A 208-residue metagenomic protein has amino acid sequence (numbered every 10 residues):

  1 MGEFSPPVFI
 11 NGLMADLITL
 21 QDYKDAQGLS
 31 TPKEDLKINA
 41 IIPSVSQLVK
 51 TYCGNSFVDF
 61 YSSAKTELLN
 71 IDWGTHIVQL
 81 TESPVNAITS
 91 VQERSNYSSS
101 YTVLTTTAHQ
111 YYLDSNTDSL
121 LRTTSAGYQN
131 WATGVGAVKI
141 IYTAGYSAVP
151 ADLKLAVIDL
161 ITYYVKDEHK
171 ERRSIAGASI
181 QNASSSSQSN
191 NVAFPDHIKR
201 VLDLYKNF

Functional and structural regions predicted by a protein language model:
M1-F208: Divalent metal-cofactor coordination and adjacent catalytic microenvironments
